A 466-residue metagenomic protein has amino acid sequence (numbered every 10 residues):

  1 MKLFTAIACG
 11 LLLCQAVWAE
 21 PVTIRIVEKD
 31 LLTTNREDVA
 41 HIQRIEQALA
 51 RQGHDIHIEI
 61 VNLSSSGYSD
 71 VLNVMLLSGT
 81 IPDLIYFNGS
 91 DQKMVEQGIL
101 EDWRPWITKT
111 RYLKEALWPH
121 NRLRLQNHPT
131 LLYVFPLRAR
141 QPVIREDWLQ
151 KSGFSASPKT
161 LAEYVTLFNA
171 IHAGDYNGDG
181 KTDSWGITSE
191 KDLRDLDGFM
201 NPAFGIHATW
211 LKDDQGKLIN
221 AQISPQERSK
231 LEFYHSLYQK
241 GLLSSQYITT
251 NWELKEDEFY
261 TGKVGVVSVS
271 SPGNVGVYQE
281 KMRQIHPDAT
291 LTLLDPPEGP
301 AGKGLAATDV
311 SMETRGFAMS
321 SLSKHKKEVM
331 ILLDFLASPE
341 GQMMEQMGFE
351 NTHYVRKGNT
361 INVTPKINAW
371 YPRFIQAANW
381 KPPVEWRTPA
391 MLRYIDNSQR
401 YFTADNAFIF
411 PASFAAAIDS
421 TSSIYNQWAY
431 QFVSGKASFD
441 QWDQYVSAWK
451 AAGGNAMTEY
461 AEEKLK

Functional and structural regions predicted by a protein language model:
T5-Q15: Bacterial N-terminal signal peptides
A6, A19-S152, A156-L161, F199 (+3 more regions): Conserved N-terminal structural module of periplasmic/extracytoplasmic solute-binding proteins
E20-I24, G53-H57, G79-D83, Q126-T130 (+5 more regions): Loop/turn elements at helix/coil->beta-strand transitions in domains of secreted/extracellular proteins
E28-K29, D309, A318, K327-K436: Conserved small-residue motifs centered on glycine
D30-Q52, Q150-S157, K191-L243, V275-L293 (+1 more regions): Extracytoplasmic/periplasmic substrate-binding proteins
D91-R111, F168-I171, D183-F199, V267-V269 (+1 more regions): Carboxylate/His-rich catalytic cores and anion/metal-binding grooves
Q126-R194, W210-L254, E258, V267 (+4 more regions): Helix-loop-helix "hinge/cap" segment bordering the ligand-binding cleft or interdomain interface
S236-Q239, K255-K281, I285-T290, D295-T360: Glycine-rich, aromatic-lined ligand/substrate-binding cores of catalytic and carbohydrate-binding domains
